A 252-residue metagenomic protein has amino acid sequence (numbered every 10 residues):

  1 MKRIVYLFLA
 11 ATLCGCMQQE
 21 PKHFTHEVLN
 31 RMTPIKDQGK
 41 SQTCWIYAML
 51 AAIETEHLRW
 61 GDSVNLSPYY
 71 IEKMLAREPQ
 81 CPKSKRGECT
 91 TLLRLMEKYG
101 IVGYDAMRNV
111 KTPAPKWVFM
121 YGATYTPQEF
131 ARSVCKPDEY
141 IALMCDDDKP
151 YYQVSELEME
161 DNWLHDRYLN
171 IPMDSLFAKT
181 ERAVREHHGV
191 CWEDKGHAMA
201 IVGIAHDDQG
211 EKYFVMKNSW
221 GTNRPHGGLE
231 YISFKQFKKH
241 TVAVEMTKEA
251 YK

Functional and structural regions predicted by a protein language model:
K2-L7: Sec-dependent signal peptide recognition, specifically the positively charged N-region followed immediately by
L13-G15: C-terminal motif of bacterial Sec signal peptides marking the signal peptidase cleavage site
M17-F24: Bacterial Sec signal peptide processing site at the extreme N-terminus
N30-S41: A short glycine/serine-rich beta->alpha loop
T33, V118-K252: Active-site signature of cysteine proteases
G39-I53, P82-R94, H197: Active-site nucleophilic cysteine motif
T43-I46, Y69-K73, L92-L95, G103-A106 (+3 more regions): Structural recognition of the beta-strand scaffold that forms the well-ordered cores of secreted hydrolase catalytic
V64-F130, V134: Papain-like cysteine protease catalytic cores
